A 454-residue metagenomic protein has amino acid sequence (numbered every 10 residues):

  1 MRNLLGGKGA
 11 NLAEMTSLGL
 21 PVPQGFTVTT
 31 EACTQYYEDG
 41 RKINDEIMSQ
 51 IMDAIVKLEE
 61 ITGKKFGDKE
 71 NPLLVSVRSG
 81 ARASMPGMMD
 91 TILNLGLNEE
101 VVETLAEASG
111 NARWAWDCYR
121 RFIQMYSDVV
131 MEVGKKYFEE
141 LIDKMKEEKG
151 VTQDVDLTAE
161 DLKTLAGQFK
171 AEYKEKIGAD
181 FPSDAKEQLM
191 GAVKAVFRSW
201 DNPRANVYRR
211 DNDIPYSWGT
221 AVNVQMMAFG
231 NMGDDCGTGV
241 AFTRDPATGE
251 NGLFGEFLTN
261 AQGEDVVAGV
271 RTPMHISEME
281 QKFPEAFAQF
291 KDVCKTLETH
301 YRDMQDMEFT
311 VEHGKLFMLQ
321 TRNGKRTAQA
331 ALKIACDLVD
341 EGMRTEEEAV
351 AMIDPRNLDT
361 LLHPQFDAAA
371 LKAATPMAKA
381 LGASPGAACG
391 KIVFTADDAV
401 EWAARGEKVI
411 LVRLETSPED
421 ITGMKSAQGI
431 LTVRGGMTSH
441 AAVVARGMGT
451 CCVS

Functional and structural regions predicted by a protein language model:
M1-A374, E407-I410, S417-T422, A427-Q428 (+2 more regions): Nucleotide/phosphate-binding sheet-loop regions of phosphoryl- and nucleotidyl-transfer enzymes
K379, A383-S454: Conserved structured catalytic cores and adjacent interaction surfaces of nucleotide-binding/hydrolyzing enzymes
